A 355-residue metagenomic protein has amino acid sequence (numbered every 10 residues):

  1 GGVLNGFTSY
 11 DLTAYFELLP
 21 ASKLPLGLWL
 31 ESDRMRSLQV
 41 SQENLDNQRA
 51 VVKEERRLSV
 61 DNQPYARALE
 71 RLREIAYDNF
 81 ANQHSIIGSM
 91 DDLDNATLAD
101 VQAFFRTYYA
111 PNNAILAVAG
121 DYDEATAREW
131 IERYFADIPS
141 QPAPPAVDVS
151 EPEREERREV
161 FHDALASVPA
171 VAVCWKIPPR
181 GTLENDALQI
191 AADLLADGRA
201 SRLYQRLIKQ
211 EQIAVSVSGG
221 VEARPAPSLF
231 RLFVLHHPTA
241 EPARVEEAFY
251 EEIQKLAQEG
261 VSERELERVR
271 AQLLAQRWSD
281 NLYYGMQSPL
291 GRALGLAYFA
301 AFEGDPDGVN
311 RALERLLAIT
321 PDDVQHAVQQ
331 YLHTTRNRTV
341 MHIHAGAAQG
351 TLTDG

Functional and structural regions predicted by a protein language model:
G1-R34, Y65-D91, N113-A119, S167-P179 (+3 more regions): M16 family metallopeptidases and their MPP-like homologs
F7, P64, R106-Y108, S150-E151 (+3 more regions): Replace "in large, NTP-powered and nucleic-acid-processing enzymes" with "in large, NTP-powered factors and other
Q42, R49, L98-Y134, R336-N337: Non-catalytic, conformational "gating/processing" segments within enzyme and secreted inhibitor domains
R57, E74, A143-A200, Y298-A300: His/Glu-based metal-binding/catalytic segments typifying zinc-dependent metallopeptidases
L93-T97: Short, charged, amphipathic alpha-helices and their helix-cap/turn boundaries
D123-H162, A170, C174, Q205 (+3 more regions): Proteolytic maturation boundary segments
